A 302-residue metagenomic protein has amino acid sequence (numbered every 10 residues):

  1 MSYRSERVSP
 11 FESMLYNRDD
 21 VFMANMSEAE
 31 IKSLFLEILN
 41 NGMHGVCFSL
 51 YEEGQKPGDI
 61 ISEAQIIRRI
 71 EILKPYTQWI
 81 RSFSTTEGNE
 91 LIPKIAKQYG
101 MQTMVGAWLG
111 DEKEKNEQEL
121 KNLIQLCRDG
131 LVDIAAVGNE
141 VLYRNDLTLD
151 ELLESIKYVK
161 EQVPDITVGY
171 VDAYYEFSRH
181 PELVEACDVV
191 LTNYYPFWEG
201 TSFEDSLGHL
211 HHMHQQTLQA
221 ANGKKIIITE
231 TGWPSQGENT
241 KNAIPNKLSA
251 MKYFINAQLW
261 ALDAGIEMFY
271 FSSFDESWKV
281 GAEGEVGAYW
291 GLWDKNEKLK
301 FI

Functional and structural regions predicted by a protein language model:
S2-N41, Y51, P57-G58, A243-P245 (+1 more regions): Aromatic-rich peripheral "rim/lid" segments of glycoside hydrolase catalytic domains that contact and position glycan
M43-Q118: N-terminal carbohydrate-binding/catalytic regions of secreted carbohydrate-active enzymes
V46, L73, I80, A135 (+3 more regions): Conserved, mostly hydrophobic/aromatic
N89-A96, N116-I124, L147-L152, A173-D188: Distinct, well-ordered alpha-helical segments
M104, V159-S178, G223-T231, I266-W278: Aromatic-lined carbohydrate-recognition surfaces of secreted/lumenal glycan-active proteins
L123-T148, V171, F177-S178, I227-T229: Active-site groove signature of glycoside hydrolases
V132-D133, D172-L210, I227, W233-P234: Aromatic- and acid-rich polysaccharide-binding/catalytic face of secreted or lumenal carbohydrate-active enzymes
Y194-W198, N222-M251, S272-G281: Active-site clefts of carbohydrate-active enzymes
